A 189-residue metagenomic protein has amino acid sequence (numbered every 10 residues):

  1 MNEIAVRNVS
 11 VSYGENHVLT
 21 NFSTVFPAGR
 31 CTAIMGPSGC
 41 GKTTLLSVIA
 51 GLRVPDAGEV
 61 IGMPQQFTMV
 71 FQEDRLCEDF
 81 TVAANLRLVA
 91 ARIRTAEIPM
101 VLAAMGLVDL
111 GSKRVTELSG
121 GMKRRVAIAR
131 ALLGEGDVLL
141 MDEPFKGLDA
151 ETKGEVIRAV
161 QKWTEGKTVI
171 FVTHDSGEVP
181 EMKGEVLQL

Functional and structural regions predicted by a protein language model:
A50: Helix-to-loop junction immediately C-terminal to a conserved catalytic motif
T95-L110: Conserved ABC ATPase "signature" region
R114-L118, M122: Conserved ABC ATPase signature
I128: Hydrophobic anchor residue at the start of the ABC signature
L139-E143: Catalytic Walker B motif of ABC-type/P-loop ATPase nucleotide-binding domains
A150-T152: Helix N-cap at the start of a conserved alpha-helix in ABC-type nucleotide-binding domains
K167-T173: Conserved H-loop
